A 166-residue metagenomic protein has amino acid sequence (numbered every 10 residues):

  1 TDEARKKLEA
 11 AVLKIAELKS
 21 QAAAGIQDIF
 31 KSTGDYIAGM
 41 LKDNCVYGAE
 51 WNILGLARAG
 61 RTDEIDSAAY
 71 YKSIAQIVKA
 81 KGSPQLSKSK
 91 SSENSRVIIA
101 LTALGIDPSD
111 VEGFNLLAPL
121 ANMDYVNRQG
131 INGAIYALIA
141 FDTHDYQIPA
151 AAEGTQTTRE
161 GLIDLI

Functional and structural regions predicted by a protein language model:
R5-I166: Preference for long, amphipathic alpha-helical scaffolds in soluble/luminal domains and all-alpha bundles
